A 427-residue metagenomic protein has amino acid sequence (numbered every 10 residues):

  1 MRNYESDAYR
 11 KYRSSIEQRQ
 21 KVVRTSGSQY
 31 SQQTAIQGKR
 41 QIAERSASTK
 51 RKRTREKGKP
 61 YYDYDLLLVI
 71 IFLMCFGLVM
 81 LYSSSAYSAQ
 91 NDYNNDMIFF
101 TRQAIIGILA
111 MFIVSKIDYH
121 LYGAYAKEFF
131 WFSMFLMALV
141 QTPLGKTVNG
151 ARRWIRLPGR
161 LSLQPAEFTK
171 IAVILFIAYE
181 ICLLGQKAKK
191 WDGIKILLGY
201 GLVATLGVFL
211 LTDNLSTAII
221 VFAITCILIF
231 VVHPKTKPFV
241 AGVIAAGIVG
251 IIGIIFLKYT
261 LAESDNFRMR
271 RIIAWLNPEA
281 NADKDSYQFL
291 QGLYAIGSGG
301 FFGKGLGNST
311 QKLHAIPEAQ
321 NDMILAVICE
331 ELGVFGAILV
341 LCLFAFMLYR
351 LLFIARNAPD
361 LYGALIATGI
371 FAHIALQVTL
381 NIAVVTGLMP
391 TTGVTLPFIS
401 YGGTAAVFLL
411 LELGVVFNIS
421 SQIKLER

Functional and structural regions predicted by a protein language model:
M1-G58, Q377-R427: A juxtamembrane structural motif centered on a specific transmembrane helix
R55-I70: N-terminal membrane topogenic signal
G58-P60, G193-I194, A315-I316, A358-P359: Helix-boundary and loop/linker segments of multi-pass membrane transporters
I71-C75, M80-S83, Q90-D285, A326-T386 (+1 more regions): Hydrophobic alpha-helical transmembrane segments of multi-pass inner membrane proteins, especially in bacterial systems
S83-S85, S309, S400: Short linear Ser/Thr-Pro motifs
N214-I219, K304-S309, A319-N321, I338 (+3 more regions): Transmembrane helix boundary and interhelical junction motifs in multipass membrane proteins
A274-N321, F335-G336: TM-adjacent membrane-interface loops and short helices in multi-pass inner/ER membrane proteins
